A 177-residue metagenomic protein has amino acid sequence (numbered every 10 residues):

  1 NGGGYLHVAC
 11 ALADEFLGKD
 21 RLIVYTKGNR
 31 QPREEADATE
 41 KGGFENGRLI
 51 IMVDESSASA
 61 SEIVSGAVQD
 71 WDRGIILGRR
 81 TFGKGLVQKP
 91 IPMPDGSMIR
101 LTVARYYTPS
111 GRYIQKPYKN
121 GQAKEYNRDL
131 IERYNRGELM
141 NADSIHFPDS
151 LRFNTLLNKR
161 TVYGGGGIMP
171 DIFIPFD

Functional and structural regions predicted by a protein language model:
N1-D177: C-terminal "post-core" interaction segments
